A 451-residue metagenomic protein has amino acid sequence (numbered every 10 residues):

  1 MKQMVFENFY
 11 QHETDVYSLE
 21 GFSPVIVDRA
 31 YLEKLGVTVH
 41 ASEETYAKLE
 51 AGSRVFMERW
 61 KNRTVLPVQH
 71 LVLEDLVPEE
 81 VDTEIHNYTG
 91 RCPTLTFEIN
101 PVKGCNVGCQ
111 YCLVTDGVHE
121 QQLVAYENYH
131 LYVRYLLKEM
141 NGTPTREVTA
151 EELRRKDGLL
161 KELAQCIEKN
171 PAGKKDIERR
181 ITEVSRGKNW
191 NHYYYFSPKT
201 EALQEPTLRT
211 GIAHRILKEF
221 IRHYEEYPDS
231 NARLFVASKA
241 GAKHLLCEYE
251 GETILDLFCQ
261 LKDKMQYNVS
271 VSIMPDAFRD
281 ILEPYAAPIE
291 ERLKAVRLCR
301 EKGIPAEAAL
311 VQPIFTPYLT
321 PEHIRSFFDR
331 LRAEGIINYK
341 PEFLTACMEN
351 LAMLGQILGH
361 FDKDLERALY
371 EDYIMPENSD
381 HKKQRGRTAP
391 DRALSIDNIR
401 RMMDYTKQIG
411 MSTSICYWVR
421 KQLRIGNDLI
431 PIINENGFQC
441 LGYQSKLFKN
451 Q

Functional and structural regions predicted by a protein language model:
M1-E98, K103, V107-Y111, H119 (+4 more regions): Flexible, acidic/Gly-rich N-terminal and inter-domain linker regions that tether and position cofactor-handling modules
K2-A41, Y46-A47, K294, L298 (+1 more regions): Auxiliary Fe-S-binding modules of radical SAM enzymes
I85-H86, L95-V118, E152-L153, S272-M274 (+3 more regions): Domain-start "cap" segments at the beginnings of catalytic or binding domains
V102, V114-G117, Y126, E151 (+2 more regions): Acidic/polar N-terminal loop/beta-strand segments that form early-domain functional surfaces
C105-V114, Y129-M140, P321, R325-T345: Hydrophobic, aliphatic-enriched repeat segments that assemble into extended interaction scaffolds in large eukaryotic
V107, H214, D397-R400: A structural signal for well-ordered alpha-helical segments within the folded catalytic domains of diverse enzymes
T115-N191: Conserved alpha-helical substructure of the radical SAM core
K161-L394: Conserved AdoMet/S-adenosylmethionine-binding subsite of the radical SAM
